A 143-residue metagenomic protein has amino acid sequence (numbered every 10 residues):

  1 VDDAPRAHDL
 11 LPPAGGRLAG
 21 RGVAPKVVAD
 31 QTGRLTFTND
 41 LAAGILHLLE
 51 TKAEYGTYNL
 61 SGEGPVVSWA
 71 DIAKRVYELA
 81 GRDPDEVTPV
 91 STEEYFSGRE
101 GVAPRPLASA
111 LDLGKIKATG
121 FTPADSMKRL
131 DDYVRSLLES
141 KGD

Functional and structural regions predicted by a protein language model:
V1-P13, R21-V23, N39, L48-N59 (+1 more regions): Glycine/proline-rich active-site loop of Rossmann-fold NAD(P)-dependent oxidoreductases
D9-P13, A70, K74, A110: Short, surface-exposed alpha-helical segments at coil->helix boundaries
A14-T36: A conserved pocket-lining segment of Rossmann-fold NAD(P)-dependent short-chain dehydrogenase/reductase
G16, N39-H47, D131: Amphipathic alpha-helical segments that line or abut small-molecule/effector binding pockets and mediate allosteric
G33-T36, V67, L111, A124: Residue-level signal for the nucleotide or nucleotide-sugar donor/cofactor binding architecture
G44, T51-G101, L137-D143: Mid/C-terminal beta-alpha module of Rossmann-like enzyme folds, strongest in SDR-family dehydrogenases/epimerases
P104-D143: C-terminal amphipathic/interface module of NAD(P)-dependent oxidoreductases and related NAD-binding regulators
